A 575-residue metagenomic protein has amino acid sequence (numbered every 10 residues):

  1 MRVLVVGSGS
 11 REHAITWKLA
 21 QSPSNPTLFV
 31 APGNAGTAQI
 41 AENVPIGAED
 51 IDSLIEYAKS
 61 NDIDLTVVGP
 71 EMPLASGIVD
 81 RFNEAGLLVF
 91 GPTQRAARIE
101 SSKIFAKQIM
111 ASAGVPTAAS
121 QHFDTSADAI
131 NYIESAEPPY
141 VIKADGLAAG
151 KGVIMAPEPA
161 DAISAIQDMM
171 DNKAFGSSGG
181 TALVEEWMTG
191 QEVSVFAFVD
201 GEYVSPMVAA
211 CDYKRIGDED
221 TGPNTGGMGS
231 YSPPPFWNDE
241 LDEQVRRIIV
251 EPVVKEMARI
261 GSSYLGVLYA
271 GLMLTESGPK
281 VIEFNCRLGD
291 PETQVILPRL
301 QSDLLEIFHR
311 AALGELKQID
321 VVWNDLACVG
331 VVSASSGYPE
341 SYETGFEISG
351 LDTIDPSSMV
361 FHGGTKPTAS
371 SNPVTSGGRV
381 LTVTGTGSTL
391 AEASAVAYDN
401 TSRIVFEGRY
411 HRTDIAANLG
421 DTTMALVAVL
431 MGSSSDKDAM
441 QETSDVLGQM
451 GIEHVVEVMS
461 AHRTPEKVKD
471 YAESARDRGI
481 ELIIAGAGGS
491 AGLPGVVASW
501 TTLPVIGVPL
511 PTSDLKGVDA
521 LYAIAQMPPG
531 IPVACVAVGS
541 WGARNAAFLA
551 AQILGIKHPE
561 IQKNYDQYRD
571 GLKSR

Functional and structural regions predicted by a protein language model:
M1-Q94: ATP-binding N-terminal substructure of ATP-dependent carboxylate-amine bond-forming enzymes
L4-V5, I99-A182, P235, D239-E251: Active-site nucleotide/adenylate-binding loops and adjacent lid/helix of ATP-dependent enzymes
H13-K18, S22-N25, G387-E392, A425-R463: Glycine-rich phosphate/diphosphate-binding loop of Rossmann-like nucleotide-binding domains
D50, T365-A369, V374-M424: Generic C-terminus detector
P70, P279, Y471-S513: Glycine-rich phosphate-binding loop
G152, A156-T293: Internal nucleotide-binding/catalytic subdomain
R246-L268, N285-I354, G363, T368: Active-site "cap" helix and flanking loop/linker of ATP-utilizing ligase/carboxylase catalytic domains
M431-D438, E442, K516-R575: C-terminal binding/interaction regions
